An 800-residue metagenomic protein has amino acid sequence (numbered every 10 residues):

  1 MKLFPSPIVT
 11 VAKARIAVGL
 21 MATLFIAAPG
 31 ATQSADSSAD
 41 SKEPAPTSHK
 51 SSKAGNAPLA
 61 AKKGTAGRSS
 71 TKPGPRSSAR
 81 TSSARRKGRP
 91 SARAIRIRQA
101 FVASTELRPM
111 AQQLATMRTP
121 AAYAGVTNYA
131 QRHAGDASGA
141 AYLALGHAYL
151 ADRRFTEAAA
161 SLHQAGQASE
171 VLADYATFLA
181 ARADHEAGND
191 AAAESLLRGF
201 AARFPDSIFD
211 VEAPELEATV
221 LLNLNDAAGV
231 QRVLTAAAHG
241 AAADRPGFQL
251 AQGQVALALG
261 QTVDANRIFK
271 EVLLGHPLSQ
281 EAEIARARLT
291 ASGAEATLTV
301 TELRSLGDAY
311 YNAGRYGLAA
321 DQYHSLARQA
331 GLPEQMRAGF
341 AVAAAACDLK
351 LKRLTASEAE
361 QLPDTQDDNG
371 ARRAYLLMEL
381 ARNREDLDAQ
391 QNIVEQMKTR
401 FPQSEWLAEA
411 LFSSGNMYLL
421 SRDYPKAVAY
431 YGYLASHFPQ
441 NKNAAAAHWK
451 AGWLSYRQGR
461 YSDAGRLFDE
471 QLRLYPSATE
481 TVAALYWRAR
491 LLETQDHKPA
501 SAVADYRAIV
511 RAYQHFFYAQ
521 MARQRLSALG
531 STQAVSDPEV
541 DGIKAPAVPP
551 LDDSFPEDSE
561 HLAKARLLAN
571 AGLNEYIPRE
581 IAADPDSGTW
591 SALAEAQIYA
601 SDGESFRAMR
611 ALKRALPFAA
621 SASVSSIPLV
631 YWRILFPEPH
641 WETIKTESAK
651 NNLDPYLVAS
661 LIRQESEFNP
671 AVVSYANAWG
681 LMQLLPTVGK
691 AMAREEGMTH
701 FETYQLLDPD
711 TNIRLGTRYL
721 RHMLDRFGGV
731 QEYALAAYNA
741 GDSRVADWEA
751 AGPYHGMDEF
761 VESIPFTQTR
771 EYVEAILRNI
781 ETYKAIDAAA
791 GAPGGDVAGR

Functional and structural regions predicted by a protein language model:
K2-I16, L20, F25, P29-A676 (+7 more regions): Acidic, polar-rich low-complexity tracts and alpha-helical solenoid repeat scaffolds
F701-T711: A short, structured beta-strand-centered segment in the mid-to-C-terminal lobe of catalytic cores from group-transfer
D710-R714, R770: Non-membrane alpha-helical structural segments and their capping/turn regions in soluble enzymes
G729-V730: Short loop-to-helix capping motifs
